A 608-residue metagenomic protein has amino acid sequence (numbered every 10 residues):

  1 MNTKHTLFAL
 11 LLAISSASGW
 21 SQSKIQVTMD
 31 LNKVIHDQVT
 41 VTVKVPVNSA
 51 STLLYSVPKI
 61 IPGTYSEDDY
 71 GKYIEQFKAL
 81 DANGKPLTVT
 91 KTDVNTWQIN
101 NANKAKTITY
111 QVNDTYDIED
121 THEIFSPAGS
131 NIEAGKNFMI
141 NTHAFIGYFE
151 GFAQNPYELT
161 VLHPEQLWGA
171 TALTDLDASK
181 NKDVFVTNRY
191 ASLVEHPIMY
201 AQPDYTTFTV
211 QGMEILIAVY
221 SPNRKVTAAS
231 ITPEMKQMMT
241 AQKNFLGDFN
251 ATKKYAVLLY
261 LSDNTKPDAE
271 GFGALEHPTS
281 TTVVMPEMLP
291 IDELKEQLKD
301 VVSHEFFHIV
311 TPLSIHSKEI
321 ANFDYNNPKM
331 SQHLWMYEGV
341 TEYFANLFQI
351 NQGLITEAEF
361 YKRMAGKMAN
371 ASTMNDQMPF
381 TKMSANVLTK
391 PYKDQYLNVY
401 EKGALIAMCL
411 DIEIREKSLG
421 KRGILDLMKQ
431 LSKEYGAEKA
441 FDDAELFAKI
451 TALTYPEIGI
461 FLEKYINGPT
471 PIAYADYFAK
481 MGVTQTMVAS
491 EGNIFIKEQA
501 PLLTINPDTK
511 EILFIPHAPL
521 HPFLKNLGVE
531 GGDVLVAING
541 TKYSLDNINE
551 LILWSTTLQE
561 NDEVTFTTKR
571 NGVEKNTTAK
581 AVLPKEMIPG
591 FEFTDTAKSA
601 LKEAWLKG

Functional and structural regions predicted by a protein language model:
M1-Q26: Bacterial Sec-dependent N-terminal signal peptides
Q22-I60, N141-A144: Early extracytoplasmic/domain-onset interaction patches
K24-Q26, Q38-T42, T52-L54, A105-T107 (+4 more regions): Intrinsic-disorder/low-complexity, polar/charged segments enriched in Ser/Thr/Lys/Arg/Asp/Glu/Gln
K44, E67-Q76, L80-T240, N244-T252 (+1 more regions): Non-catalytic architectural context of zinc metalloproteases
I60, A102, N113-T115, P164 (+4 more regions): Solvent-exposed coil/turn segments that connect beta secondary-structure elements in extracytoplasmic/periplasmic
F77, Q242, M336-F348: An active-site-proximal "capping" alpha-helix that borders the catalytic cofactor pocket
D204-H333: Juxtacatalytic substrate-recognition/specificity segment
A345-N346, L354-G608: C-terminal recognition in membrane/secretory proteostasis and scaffolding
